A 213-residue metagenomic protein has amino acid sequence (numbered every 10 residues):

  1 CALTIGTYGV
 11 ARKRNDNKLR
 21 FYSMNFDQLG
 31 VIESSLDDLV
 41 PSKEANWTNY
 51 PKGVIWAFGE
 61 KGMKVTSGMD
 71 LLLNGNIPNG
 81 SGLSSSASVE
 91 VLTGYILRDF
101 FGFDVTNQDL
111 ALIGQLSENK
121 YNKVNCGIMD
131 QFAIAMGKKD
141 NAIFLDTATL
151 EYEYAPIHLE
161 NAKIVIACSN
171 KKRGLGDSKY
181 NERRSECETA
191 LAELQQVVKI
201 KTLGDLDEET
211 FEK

Functional and structural regions predicted by a protein language model:
C1, V10, Q28-I157: Gly/Ser-rich oxyanion-binding loop with an adjacent helix/lid that shapes the negatively charged ligand pocket
T4: Conserved short S/T/G-enriched processing/targeting/catalytic segments and their helical context
Y8-N46, G59, N141-K213: C-terminal nucleotide
